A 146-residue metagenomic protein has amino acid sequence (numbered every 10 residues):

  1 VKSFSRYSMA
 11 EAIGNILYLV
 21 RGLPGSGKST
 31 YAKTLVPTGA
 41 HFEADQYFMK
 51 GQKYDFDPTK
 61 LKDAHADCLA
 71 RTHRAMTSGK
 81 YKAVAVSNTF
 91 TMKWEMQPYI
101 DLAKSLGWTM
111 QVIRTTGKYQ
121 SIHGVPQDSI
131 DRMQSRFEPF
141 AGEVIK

Functional and structural regions predicted by a protein language model:
V1-S8: Short, Lys/Arg-enriched N-terminal segments with co-localized hydrophobic residues within the first ~10-30 amino acids
A10-G14, M76-G79: Phosphate-binding P-loop
V20: Hydrophobic anchor at the beta1->P-loop junction of P-loop NTPases
L23-P24: The conserved Walker
G27: Conserved glycine(s) of the Walker
Y31: Hydrophobic positions on the alpha1 helix immediately C-terminal to the Walker A/P-loop
A40-G51: Short beta-strand-centered segment that lines the nucleotide-binding/catalytic pocket of NTP-utilizing
D55-T59, L69-K82, T89-K146: Replace "adjacent to P-loop NTPase cores in ATP/GTP-dependent enzymes" with "adjacent to NTP-binding cores
